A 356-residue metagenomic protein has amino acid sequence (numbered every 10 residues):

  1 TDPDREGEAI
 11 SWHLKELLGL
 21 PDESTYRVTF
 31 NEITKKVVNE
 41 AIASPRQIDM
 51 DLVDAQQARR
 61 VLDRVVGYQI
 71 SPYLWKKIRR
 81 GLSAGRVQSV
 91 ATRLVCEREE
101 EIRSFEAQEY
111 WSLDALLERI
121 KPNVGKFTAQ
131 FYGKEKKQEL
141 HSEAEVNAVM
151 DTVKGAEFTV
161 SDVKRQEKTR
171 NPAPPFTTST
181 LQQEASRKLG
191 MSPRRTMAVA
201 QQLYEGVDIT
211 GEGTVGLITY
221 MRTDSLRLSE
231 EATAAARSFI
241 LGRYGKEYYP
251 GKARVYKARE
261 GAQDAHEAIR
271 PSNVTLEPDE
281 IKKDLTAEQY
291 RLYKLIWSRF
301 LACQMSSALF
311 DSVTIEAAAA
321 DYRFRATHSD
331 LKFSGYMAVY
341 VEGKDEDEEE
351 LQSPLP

Functional and structural regions predicted by a protein language model:
T1-P356: Toprim catalytic domain recognition across nucleic-acid enzymes
